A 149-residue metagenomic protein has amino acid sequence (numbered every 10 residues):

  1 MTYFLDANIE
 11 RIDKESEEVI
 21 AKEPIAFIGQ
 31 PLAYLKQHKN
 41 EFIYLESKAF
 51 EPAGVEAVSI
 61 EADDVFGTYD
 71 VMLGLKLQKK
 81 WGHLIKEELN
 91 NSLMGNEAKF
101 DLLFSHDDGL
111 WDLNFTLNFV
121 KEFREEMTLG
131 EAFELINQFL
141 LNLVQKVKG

Functional and structural regions predicted by a protein language model:
M1-A53: Charge-rich, low-complexity N-terminal segments
L5, I9, E17-P24, D70 (+5 more regions): Intrinsic-disorder-associated interaction segments
L5, V55-S59, L102-L110: Membrane-targeting and insertion segments and their boundary/processing signals
E41-M72, K76, E87: Acidic (Asp/Glu-rich) sequence patches and key acidic residues that form negatively charged surfaces used
F50, K76-K80, N118-V120: Generic structural motif
V65-Y69, A98, G109-W111: Residues at beta-strand starts and edge strands
M72-D107: Short, internal acidic amphipathic alpha-helical interface segments that mediate docking to partner proteins
G95, L103-G149: Alpha-helical oligomerization segments
